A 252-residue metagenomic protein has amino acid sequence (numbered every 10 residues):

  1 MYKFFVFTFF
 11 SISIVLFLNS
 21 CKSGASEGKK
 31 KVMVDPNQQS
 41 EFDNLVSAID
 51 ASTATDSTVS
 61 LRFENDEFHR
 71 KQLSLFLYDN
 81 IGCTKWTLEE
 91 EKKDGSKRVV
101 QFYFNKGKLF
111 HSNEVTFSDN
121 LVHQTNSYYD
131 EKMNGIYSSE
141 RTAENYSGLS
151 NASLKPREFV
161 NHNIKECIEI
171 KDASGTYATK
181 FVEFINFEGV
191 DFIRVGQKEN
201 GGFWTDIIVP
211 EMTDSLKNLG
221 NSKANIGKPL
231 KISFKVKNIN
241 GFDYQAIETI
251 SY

Functional and structural regions predicted by a protein language model:
M1-F4: Positively charged n-region of N-terminal signal peptides that target proteins for export
F17-S20: C-terminal motif of bacterial Sec signal peptides marking the signal peptidase cleavage site
K22-G24: Bacterial signal peptide processing site
K30-G175, G220: Extended, compositionally biased repeat/scaffold regions that form elongated interaction surfaces
E169-V195: Structural detector for short beta-strands of small beta-barrel domains
N200-S222: Beta-strand/loop nucleic-acid-binding surfaces
S222-F242: Flexible glycine-rich surface loops and low-complexity tracts that mediate binding to linear polymers
N238-Y252: Short, low-complexity, Pro/Ser/Thr/Gly-rich segments in the mature regions of secreted, periplasmic
